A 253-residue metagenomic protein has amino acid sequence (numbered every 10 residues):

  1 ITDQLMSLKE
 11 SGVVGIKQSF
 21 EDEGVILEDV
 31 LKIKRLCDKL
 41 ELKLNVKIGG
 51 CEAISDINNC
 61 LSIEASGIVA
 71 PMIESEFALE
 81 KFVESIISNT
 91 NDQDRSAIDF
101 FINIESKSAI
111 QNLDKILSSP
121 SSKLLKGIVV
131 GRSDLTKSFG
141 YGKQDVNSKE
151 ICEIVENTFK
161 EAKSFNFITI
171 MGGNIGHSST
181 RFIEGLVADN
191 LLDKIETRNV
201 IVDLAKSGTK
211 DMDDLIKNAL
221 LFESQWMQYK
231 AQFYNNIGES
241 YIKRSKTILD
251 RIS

Functional and structural regions predicted by a protein language model:
I1-S253: Expand to "…catalyze enediolate/carbanion chemistry for C-C bond making/breaking, isomerization, decarboxylation
